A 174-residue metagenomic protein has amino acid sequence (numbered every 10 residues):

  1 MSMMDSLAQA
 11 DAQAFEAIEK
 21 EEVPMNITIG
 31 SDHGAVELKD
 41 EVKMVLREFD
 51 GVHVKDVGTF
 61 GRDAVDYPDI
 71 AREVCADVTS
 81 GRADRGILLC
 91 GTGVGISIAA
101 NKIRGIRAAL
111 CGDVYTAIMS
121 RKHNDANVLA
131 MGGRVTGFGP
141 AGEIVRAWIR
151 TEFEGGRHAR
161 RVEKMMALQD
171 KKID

Functional and structural regions predicted by a protein language model:
F15-P24: Short, Lys/Arg-enriched N-terminal segments with co-localized hydrophobic residues within the first ~10-30 amino acids
E19, V78-R82, R121-H123: Solvent-exposed alpha-helices and their adjacent loops that cap or buttress functional pockets in soluble metabolic
N26-G30, G34-A35, V114-D174: C-terminal binding/interaction regions
N26-I27, A83-G86, G105-R107: Short active-site oxyanion
T28-F49, H53: Glycine-rich phosphate/diphosphate-binding loop of Rossmann-like nucleotide-binding domains
V52-A64: A short beta-strand-loop structural module common to alpha/beta enzyme folds
D69-L88, T92: Short, structured active-site "lid" loops
L88-L89, V94-R134: Mid-chain, well-packed structural core segment of small domains
